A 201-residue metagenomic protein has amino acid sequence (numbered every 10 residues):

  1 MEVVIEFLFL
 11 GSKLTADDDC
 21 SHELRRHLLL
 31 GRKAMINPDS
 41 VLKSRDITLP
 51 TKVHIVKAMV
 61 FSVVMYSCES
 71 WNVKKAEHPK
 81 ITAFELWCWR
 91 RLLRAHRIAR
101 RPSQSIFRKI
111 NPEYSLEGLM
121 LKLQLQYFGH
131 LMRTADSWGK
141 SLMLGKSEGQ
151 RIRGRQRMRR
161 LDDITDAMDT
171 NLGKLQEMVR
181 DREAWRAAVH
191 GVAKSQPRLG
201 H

Functional and structural regions predicted by a protein language model:
M1-H201: Short linear motifs embedded in intrinsically disordered, charge-biased segments
